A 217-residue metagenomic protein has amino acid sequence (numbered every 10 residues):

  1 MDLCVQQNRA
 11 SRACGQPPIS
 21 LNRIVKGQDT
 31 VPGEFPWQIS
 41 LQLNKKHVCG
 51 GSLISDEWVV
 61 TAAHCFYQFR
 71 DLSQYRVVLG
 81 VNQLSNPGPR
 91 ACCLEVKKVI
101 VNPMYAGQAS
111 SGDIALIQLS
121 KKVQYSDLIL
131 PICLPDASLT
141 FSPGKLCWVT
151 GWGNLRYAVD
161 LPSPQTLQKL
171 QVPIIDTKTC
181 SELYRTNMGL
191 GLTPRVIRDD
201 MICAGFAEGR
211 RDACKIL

Functional and structural regions predicted by a protein language model:
M1, S11, P36, A62 (+6 more regions): Disulfide-stabilized extracellular ectodomain repeats and their linkers
M1-V60, R76, G80-V81: Protease-domain processing segments flanking chymotrypsin-fold serine proteases, especially trypsin-like
P17-S20, L41, V59-A63, Y67-G107 (+2 more regions): Conserved H-D interstitial segment of serine endopeptidase catalytic domains
P18-V25, Q38-N44, K145, N154 (+1 more regions): Extracellular trypsin-like serine protease catalytic domains
I39, G51, E57, T61 (+5 more regions): Terminal peptide-recognition signature
V59-A63, S111-D136: Conserved active-site neighborhood of the chymotrypsin/trypsin-like protease fold
H64-Q68, V81-S85, S120-Y125, G153-R156 (+2 more regions): Acidic glycine-/aspartate-rich tracts in secreted/extracellular proteins
G88, P103-A106, K122-Q171: Active-site substrate-binding loop(s) of clan PA
